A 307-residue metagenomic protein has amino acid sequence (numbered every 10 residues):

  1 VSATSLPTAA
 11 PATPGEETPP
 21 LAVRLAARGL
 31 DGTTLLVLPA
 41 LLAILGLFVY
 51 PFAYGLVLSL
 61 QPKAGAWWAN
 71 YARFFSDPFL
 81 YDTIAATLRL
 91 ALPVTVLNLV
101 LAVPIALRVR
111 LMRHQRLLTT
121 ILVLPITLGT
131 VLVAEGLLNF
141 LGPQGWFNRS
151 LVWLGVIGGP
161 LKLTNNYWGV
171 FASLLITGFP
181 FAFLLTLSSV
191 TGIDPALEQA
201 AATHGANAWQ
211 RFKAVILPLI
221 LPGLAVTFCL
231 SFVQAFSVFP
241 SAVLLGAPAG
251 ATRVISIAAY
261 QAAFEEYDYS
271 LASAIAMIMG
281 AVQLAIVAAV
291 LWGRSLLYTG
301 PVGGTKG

Functional and structural regions predicted by a protein language model:
V1-S76, A85, P143-G145, S295-G307: N-terminal, non-cleaved signal-anchor transmembrane helix
A3-P7, P19-R24, T34, I105 (+4 more regions): C-terminal transmembrane helix and the adjacent membrane-cytosol boundary/short C-terminal tail of inner/organellar
A22-G32, W68-L80, A235, A242-W292: Interhelical loop and adjacent transmembrane-helix boundary motif in polytopic membrane transport permeases
V23-L30, A85, Y167-G169, I193-V226: Amphipathic cytosolic juxtamembrane alpha-helices at the membrane-cytosol interface of multi-pass membrane transporters
D31-A64, P78-P160, T164-V190, L219 (+2 more regions): Membrane-water interface segments at the C-terminal ends of transmembrane alpha-helices in multi-pass inner-membrane
L58-Q61, A69-S76, T119-L122, R149-V156 (+4 more regions): Short amphipathic alpha-helical coupling elements at transmembrane boundaries
W68-A69, I105-A106, A134, E198 (+3 more regions): Interfacial helix-capping/hinge residues at the ends of transmembrane alpha-helices
